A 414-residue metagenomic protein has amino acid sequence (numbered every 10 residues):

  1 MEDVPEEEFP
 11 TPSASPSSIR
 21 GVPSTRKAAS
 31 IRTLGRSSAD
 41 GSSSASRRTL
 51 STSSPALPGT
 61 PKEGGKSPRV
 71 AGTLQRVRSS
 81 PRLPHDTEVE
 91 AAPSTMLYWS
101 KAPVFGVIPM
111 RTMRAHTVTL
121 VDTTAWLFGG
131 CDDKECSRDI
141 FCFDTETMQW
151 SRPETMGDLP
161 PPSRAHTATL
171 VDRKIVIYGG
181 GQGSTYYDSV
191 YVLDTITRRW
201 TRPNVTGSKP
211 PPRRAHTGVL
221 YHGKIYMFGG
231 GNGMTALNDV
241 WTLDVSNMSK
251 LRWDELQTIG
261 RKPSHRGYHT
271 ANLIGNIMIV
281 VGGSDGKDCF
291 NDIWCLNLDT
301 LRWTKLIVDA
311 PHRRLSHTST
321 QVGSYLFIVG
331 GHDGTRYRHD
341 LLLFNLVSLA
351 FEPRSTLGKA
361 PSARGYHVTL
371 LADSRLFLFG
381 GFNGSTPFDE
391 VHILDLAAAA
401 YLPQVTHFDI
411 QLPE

Functional and structural regions predicted by a protein language model:
M1-E414: Kelch-like beta-propeller repeat domains
